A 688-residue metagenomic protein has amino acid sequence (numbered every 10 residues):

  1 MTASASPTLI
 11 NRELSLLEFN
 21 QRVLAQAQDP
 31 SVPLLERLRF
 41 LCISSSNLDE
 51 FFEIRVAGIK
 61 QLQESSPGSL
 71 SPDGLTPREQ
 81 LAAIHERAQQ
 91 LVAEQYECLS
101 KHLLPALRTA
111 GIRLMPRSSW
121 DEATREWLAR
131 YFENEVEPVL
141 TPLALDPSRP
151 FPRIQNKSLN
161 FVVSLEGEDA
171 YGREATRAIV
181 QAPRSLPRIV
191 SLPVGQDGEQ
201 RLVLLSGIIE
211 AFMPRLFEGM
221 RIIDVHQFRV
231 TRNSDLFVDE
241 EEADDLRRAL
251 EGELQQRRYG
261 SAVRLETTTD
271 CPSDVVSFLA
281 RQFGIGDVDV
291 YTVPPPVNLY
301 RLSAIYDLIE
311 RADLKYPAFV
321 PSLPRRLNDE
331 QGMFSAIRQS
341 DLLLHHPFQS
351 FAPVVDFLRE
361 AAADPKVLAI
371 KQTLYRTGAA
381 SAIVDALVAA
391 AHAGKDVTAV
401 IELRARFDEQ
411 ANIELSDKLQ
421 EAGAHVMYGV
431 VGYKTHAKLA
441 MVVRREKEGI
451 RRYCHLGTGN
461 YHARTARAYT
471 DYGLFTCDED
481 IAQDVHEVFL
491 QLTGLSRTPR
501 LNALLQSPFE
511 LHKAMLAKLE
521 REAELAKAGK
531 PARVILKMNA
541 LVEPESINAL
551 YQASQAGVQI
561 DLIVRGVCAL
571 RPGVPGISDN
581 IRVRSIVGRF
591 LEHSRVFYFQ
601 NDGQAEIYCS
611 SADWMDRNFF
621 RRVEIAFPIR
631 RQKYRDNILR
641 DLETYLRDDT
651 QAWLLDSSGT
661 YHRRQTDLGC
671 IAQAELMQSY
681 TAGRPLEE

Functional and structural regions predicted by a protein language model:
M1-V534, Q552-A556, C568-E688: N-terminal localization/anchoring segments of enzymes in phospholipid and broader phosphate metabolism
N539: Cofactor-pocket helix-loop regions in the catalytic cores of large enzyme subunits
Q559-I563: Hydrophobic alpha/beta core scaffold segments
